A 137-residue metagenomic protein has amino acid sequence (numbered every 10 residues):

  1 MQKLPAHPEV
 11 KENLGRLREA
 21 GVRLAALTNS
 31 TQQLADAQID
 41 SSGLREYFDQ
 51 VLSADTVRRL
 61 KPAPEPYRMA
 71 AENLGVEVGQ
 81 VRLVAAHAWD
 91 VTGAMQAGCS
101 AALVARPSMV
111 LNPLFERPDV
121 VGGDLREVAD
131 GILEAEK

Functional and structural regions predicted by a protein language model:
M1-A26, D36: Short, acidic loop-to-helix structural element flanking the phosphoryl-transfer center in phosphate-processing enzymes
G15-R18, T31-Q32, D36-K137: Asp-based, Mg2+/Mn2+-dependent phosphohydrolase catalytic module
